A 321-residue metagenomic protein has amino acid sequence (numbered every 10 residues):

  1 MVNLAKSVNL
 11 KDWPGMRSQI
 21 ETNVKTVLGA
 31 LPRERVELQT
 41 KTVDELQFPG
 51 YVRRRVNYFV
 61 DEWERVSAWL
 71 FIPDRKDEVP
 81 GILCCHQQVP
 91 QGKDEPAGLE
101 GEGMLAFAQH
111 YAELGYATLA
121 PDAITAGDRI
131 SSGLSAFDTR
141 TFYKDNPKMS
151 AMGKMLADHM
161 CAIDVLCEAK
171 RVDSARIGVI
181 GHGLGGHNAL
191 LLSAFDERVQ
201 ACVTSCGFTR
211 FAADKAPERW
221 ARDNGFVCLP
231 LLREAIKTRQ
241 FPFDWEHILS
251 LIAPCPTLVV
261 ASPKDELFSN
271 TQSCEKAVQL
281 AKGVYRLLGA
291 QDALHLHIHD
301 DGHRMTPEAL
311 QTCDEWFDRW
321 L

Functional and structural regions predicted by a protein language model:
P32-D77, G81: N-terminal cap/lid segment of alpha/beta-hydrolase-fold proteins
D77-E78, C84-E168, K215-A216: Cap/lid segment of the alpha/beta-hydrolase catalytic domain
N146, A201-L249, N270-V278, R286-A290: Mobile cap/lid helix-loop segments that gate and shape the active-site cleft of serine hydrolases
R171-G183: Alpha/beta-hydrolase fold nucleophile elbow
G181-L191: Glycine-rich nucleophile elbow surrounding the catalytic serine of serine-hydrolase chemistry
V259-A261: Short beta-strand/loop motif that positions the catalytic acidic residue of the alpha/beta-hydrolase fold
K264-E275, H303-R304: Acidic catalytic loop of the alpha/beta-hydrolase fold
V278-L321: C-terminal catalytic histidine-bearing segment of alpha/beta-hydrolase fold enzymes
